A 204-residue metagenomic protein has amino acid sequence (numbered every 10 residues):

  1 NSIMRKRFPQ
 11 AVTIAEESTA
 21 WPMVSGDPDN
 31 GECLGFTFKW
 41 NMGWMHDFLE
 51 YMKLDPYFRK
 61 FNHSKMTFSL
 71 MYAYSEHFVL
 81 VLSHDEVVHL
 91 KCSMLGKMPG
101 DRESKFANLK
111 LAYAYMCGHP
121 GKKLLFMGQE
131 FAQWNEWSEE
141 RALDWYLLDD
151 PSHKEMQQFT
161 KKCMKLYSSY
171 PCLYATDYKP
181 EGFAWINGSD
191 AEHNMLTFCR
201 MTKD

Functional and structural regions predicted by a protein language model:
N1-E139, S168-D204: Conserved alpha/beta catalytic core and glycan-binding cleft of carbohydrate-active enzymes
D101-E103, L147-K154: A short acidic, glycine-rich active-site loop that binds or catalyzes chemistry on phosphate/adenosine moieties
W137-L147: Active-site His/acidic residue clusters
P151-Y174: Catalytic cores of secreted or luminal carbohydrate-active enzymes
